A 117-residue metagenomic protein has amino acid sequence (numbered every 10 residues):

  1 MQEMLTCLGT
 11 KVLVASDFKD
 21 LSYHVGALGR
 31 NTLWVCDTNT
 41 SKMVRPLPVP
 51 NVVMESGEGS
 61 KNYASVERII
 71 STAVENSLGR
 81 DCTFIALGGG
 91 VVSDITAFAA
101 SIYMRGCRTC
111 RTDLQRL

Functional and structural regions predicted by a protein language model:
M1-T83: ATP/NTP phosphate-donor binding region
K61-L117: Glycine/threonine-rich beta-strand-loop-alpha-helix active-site module that forms ligand/phosphate-binding
